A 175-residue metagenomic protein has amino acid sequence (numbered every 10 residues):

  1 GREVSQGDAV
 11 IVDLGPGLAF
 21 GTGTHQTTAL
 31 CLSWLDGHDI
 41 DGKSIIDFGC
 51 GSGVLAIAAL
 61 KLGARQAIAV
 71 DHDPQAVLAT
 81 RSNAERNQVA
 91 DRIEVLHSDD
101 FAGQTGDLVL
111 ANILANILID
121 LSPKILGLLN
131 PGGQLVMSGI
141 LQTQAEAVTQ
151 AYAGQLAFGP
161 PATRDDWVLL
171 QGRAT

Functional and structural regions predicted by a protein language model:
G1-G21: Non-catalytic substrate-recognition/targeting regions of SAM-dependent transferases
R2-G7, G49-A56, L118-L121: Short hydrophobic/aromatic-rich motifs at helix boundaries and adjacent loops
V12-L14, A29, A111: Short intrinsically disordered coil segments
L18, T22-A102: Conserved SAM/SAH cofactor-binding pocket of Class I
H38, H72-A174: S-adenosylmethionine
